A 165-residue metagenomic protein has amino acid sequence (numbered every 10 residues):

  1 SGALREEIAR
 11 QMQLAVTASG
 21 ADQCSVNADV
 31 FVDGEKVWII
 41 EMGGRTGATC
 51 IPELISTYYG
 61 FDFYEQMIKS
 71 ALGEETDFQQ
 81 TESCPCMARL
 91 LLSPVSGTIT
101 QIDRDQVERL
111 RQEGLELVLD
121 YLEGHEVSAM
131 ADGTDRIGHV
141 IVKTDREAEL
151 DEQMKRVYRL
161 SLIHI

Functional and structural regions predicted by a protein language model:
E6-A28, D33, G43-T98: Active-site "cap" helix and flanking loop/linker of ATP-utilizing ligase/carboxylase catalytic domains
W38-E41: Protein kinase-like catalytic core scaffold
D77-F78, E123-M130: Short beta-strand/turn micro-motifs at beta-sheet edges
L91-P94, V140-D145: Short beta-strand-to-loop capping motifs
L92-G124: Glycine-rich active-site loop/lid that clamps phosphate-bearing ligands
G97-Q101, R146-E152: Short, conserved charged micro-motifs
D103-R104, Q153-Y158: Short amphipathic alpha-helices in soluble, non-transmembrane regions that often serve as interface/regulatory elements
I163-I165: Conserved small/polar residues in nucleotide/adenosyl-binding loops
